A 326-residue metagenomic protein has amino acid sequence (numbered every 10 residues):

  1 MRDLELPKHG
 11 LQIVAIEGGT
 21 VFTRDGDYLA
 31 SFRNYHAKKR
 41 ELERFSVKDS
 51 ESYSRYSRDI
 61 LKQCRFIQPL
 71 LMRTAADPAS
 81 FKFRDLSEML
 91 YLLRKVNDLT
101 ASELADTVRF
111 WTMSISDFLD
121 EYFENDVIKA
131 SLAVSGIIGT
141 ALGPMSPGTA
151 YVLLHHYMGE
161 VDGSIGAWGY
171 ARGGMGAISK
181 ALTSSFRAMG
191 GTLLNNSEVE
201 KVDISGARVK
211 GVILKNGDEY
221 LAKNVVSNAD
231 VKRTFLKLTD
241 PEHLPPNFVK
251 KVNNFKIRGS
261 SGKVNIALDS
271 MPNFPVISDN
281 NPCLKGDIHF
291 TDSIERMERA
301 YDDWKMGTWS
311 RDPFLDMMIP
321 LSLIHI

Functional and structural regions predicted by a protein language model:
M1: Conserved N-terminal glycine-rich FAD pyrophosphate-binding loop of Rossmann-like flavoproteins
L4-M72, F81: Dinucleotide-binding Rossmann-like beta1-alpha1 core, especially the glycine-rich loop that anchors the ADP
D25-G26, G143-P147, D203-K210: A short, glycine/Asx- and small/polar-enriched loop/turn that sits immediately N-terminal to a beta-strand
A30, N34, K48, S52 (+8 more regions): Catalytic cores of large soluble enzymes that bind and process phosphate-bearing ligands
L61-M189: Active-site/ligand-binding neighborhood in enzyme catalytic cores
A130-S131, N195, S227: General beta-strand structural signal in soluble alpha/beta enzymes
Y170-R172, E198-I324: Mid-domain catalytic core of redox enzymes that form a hydrophobic substrate pocket/lid adjacent to a catalytic redox
F186-V199: A conserved beta-strand/loop element that lines the FAD pocket in flavoprotein oxidoreductases
